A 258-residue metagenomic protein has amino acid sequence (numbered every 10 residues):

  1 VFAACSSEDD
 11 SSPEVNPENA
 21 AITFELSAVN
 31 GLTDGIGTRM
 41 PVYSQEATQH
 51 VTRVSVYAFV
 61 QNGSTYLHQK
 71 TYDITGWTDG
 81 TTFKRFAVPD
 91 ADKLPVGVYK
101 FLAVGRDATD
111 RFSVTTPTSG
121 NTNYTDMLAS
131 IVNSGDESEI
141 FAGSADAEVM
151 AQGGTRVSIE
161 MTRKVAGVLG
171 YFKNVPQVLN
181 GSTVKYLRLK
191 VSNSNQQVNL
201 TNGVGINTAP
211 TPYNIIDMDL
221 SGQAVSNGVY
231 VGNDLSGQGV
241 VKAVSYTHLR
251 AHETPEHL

Functional and structural regions predicted by a protein language model:
F2-L32, G170: Bacterial Sec-dependent N-terminal signal peptides
E25-A47, F172-Q177: Short amphipathic, basic-aromatic surface patches that mediate peripheral association with negatively charged
Q45-T115, V178-R250: Tryptophan-paired
T109-R156: Structured interaction patches on ligand/partner-binding surfaces of diverse proteins
R156-S158, Q177: Generic recognition of flexible, low-complexity loop/linker segments
S158-V165: Conserved "repeat-terminator" motif of extracellular CCP/Sushi domains
R163, F172-N174, V191-N193: Short, structured patches in soluble enzyme cores that scaffold and shape functional sites
H248, P255-L258: Single conserved hydrophobic/aromatic residue that forms the stacking wall/gate of nucleotide- or nucleobase-binding
